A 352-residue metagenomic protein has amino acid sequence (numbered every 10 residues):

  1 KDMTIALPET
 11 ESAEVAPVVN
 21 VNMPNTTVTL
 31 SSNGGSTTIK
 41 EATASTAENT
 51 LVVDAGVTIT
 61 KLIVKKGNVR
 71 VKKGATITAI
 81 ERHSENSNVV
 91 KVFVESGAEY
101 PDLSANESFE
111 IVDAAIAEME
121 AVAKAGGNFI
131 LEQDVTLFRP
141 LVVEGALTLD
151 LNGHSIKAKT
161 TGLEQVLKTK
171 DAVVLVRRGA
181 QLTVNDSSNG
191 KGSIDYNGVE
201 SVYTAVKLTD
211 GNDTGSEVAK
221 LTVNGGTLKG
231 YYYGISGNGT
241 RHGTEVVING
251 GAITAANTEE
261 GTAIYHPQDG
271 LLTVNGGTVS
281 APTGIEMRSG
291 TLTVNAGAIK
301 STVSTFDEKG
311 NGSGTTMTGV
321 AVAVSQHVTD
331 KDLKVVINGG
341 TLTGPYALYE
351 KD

Functional and structural regions predicted by a protein language model:
K1-E41, S45-K61, K65-A79, E85-Y100 (+6 more regions): Surface-exposed loop/turn motifs in large extracellular/passenger domains
L62, I80, M119-A123: Hydrophobic, Leu/Ile/Phe/Ala-enriched alpha-helical segments that form helix-helix packing faces
I63, E81, E132-T136: Cytosol-facing boundaries of transmembrane alpha helices in integral membrane proteins
D102-A105: An intrinsically disordered region feature
E107, T160-Q165: A short, sequence-level motif marking secondary-structure junctions
S108-T136, P140: Acidic Gly/Asp/Thr-rich repetitive segments characteristic of extracellular carbohydrate-active and adhesion proteins
G127-L147, L151-G162, Y231, V279-A281: N-terminal extracellular ligand-recognition/capping segment immediately after the signal peptide
